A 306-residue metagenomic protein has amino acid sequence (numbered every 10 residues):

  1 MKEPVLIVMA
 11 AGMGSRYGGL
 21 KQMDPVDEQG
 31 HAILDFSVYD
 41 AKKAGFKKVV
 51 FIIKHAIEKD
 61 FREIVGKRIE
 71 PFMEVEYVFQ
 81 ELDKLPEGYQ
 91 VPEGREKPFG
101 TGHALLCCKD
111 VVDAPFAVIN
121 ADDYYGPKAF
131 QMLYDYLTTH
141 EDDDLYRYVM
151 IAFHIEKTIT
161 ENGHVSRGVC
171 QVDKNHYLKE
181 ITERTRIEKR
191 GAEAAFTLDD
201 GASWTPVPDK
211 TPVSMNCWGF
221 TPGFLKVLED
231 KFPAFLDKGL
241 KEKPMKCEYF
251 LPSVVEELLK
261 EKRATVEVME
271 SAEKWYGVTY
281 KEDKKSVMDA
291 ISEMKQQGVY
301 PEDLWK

Functional and structural regions predicted by a protein language model:
K2-G66, M73-V75, Q80, A114: N-terminal glycine-rich phosphate-binding loop and ensuing alpha1 helix
I69-A114: Short phosphate-binding loop-to-helix
E87-P98, G163-G168, E282-S286: Short, surface-exposed amphipathic charged segments that create phosphate/polyanion-binding patches used for binding
A114-Y124: Short beta-strand-to-loop acidic/aromatic patch adjacent to the donor-nucleotide binding site
P127-M215, P222: Conserved core of the sugar-phosphate nucleotidyltransferase
T221, Y280: Short, conserved phosphate/pyrophosphate- and ester-handling motifs at nucleotide-, phospho-/glycolipid
E229-A264: A C-terminal functional module that forms or caps the active site or interfaces directly with catalytic machinery
D283-K306: Generic C-terminus detector
